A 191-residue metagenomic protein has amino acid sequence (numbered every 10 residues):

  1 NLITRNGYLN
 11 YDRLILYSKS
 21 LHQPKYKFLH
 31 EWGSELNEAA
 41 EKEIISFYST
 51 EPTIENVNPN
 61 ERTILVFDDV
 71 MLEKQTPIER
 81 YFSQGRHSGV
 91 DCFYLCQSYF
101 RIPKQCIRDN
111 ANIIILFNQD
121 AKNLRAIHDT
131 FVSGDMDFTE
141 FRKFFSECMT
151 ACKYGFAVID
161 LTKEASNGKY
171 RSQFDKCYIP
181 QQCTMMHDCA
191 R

Functional and structural regions predicted by a protein language model:
N1-K143: Conserved P-loop NTPase motor cores
F145-M149: Short proline/glycine-enriched turn/loop segments at secondary-structure junctions
T150-R191: Conserved P-loop NTPase motor module
